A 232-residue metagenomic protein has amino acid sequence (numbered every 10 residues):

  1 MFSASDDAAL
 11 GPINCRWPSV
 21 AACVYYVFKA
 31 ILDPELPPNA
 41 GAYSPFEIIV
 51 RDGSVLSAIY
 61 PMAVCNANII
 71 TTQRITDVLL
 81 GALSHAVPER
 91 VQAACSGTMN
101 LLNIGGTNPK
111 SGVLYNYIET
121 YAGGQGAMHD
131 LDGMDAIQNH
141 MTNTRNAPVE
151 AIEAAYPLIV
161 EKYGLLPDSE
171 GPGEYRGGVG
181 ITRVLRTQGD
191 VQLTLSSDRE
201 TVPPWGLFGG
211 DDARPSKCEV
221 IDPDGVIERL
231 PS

Functional and structural regions predicted by a protein language model:
M1-S232: Glycine/proline-enriched, intrinsically flexible loops and inter-domain linkers
